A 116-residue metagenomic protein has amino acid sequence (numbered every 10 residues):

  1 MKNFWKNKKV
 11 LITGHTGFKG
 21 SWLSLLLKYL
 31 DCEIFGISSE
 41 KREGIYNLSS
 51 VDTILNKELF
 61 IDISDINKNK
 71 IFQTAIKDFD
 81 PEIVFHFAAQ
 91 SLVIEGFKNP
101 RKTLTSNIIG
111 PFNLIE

Functional and structural regions predicted by a protein language model:
M1-E116: N-terminal Rossmann-like NAD(P)+-binding domain of SDR-like oxidoreductases, especially those catalyzing
